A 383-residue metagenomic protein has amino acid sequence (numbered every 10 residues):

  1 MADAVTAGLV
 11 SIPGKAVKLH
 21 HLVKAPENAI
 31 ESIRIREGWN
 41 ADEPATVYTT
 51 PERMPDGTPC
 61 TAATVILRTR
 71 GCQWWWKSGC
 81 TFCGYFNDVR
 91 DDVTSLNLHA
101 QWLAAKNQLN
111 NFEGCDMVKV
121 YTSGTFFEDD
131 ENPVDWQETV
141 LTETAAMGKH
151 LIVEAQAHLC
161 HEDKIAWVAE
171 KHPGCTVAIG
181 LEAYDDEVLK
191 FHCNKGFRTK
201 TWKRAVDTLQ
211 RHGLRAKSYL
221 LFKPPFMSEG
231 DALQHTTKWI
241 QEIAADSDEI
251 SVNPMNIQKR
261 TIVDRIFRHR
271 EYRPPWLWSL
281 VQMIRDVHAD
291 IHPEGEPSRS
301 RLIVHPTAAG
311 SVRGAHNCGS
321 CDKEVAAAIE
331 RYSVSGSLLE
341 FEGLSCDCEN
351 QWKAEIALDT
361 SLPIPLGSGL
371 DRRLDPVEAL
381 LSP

Functional and structural regions predicted by a protein language model:
M1-I35, I257-P383: Auxiliary Fe-S-binding modules of radical SAM enzymes
E37, E43-A100: Canonical Radical SAM [4Fe-4S] cluster-binding loop centered on the CxxxCxxC motif and its immediate flanking residues
C80, H172-C175, Q234-S251, D322-N350: Structural recognition of alpha->loop->beta junctions
G84-N132, T144-C160, G174-W202, E249-S251: Core AdoMet radical
K106-E113, V140-A146, A166-G174, D207-G213 (+1 more regions): Acidic (Asp/Glu)-rich catalytic clusters
G124-F126, A157-L159, A183-D185, F222-F226 (+2 more regions): Active-site-proximal loop/turn and secondary-structure-junction residues that shape catalytic pockets, frequently
D130-E138, H161-E170, E229-G230: Distinct, well-ordered alpha-helical segments
K200-T261, L280-P306: Conserved C-terminal portion of the radical SAM core fold that forms the substrate/S-adenosylmethionine-binding
